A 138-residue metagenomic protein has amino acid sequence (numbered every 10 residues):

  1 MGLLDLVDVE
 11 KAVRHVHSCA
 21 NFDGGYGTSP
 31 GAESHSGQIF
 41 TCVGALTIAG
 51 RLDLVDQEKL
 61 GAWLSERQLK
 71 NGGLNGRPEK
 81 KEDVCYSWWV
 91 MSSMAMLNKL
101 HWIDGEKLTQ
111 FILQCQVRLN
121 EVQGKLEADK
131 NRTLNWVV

Functional and structural regions predicted by a protein language model:
M1-D8, F22, G27-K107, K125-V138: An alpha-helical repeat/solenoid feature that recognizes helix-turn-helix modules
A12-S18: Short, flexible helix-coil linker/hinge segments at the edges of structured domains or between repeats
N120-E121: N-terminal intrinsically disordered, low-complexity segments enriched in P/E/S/T
